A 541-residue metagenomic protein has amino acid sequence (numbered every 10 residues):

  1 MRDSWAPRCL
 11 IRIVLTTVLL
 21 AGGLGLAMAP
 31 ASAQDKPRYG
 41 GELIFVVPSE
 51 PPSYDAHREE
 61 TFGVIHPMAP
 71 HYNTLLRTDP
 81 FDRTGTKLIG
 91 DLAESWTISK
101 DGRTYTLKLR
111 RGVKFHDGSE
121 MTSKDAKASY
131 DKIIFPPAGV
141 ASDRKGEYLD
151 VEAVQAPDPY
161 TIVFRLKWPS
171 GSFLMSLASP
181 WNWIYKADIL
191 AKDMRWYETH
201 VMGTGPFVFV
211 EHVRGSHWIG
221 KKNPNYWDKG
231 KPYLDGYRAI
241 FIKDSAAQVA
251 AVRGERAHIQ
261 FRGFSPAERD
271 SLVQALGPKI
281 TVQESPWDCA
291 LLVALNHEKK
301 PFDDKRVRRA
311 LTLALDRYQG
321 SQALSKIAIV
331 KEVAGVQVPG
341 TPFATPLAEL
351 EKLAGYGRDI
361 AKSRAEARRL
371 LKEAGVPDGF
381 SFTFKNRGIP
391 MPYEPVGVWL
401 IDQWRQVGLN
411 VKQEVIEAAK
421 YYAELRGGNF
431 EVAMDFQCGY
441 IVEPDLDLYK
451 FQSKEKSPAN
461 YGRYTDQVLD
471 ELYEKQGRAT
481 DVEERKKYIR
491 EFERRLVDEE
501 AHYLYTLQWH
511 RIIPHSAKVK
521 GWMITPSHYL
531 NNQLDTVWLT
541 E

Functional and structural regions predicted by a protein language model:
D35-R38, K108, M121, S142-D188: Surface-exposed binding/hinge segments that line and control ligand-binding clefts or catalytic entry sites
I44, T122-S129, P159-R165, G205-P206 (+8 more regions): Alpha-helical secondary-structure segments
V46-K100, D131, H200-T204: N-terminal lobe/hinge region of extracytoplasmic solute-binding protein
S49-P67, L92, S119, R144 (+5 more regions): A structural "hinge/loop" feature
F62, H66-P67, V213, H217 (+6 more regions): Detector for C-terminal structural segments
R77-R83, A178-P232, G236, D244-A246 (+2 more regions): Gly/Pro-rich hinge or "lid" segments in bacterial periplasmic/extracellular proteins
E94-G139, V163, Q248-A251, P301-D304 (+1 more regions): Aromatic- and charge-enriched surface segment that lines or borders ligand/interaction sites
P136, A153-Q155, V210-I219, R238-K299 (+3 more regions): Extracellular/periplasmic solute-recognition and catalytic clefts
